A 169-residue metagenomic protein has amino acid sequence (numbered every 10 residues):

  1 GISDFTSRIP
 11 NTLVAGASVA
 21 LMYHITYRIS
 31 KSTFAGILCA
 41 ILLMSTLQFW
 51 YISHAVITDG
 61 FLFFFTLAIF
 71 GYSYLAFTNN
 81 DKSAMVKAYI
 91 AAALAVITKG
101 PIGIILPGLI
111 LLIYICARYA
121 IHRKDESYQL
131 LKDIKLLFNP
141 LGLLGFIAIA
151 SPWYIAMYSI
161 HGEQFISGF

Functional and structural regions predicted by a protein language model:
G1-F169: Membrane-integral, polyisoprenol-dependent glycosyltransferases of the GT-C/oligosaccharyltransferase superfamily
